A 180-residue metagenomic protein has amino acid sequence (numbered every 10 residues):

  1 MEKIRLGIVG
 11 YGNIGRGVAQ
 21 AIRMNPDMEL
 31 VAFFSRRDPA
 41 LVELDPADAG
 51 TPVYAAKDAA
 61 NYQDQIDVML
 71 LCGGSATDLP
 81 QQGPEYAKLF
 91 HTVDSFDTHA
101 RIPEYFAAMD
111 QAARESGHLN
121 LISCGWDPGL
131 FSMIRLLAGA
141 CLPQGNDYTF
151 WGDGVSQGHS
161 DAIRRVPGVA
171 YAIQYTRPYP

Functional and structural regions predicted by a protein language model:
K3-V9, N13, G17-V18, L137-P180: Active-site-lining helix/loop region of Rossmann-like oxidoreductase modules
G12-I14, H99-I102, S123-S132, D153-S156: Gly/Ser/Thr-rich loops at beta-strand to alpha-helix junctions that form or flank small-molecule/cofactor-binding
G17, M24-A47: NAD(P)-binding Rossmann-fold cofactor-contacting core
P52-D58: Short acidic-hydrophobic, aromatic-tinged amphipathic segments that line or gate anion-handling sites
A59-V68, A76-S95: Rossmann-fold NAD(P) dinucleotide-binding segment
D94-S95, N120-C124, F150, I173-Q174: General beta-strand structural signal in soluble alpha/beta enzymes
F96-N120: Rossmann-fold NAD(P)-binding glycine/threonine-rich loop
